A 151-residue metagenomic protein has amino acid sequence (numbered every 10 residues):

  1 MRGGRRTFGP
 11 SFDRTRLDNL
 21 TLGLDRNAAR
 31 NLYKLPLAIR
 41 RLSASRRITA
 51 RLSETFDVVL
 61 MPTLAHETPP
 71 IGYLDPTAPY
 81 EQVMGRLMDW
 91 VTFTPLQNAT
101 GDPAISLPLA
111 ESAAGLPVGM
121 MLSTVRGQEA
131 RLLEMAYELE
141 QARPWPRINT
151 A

Functional and structural regions predicted by a protein language model:
M1-A50, P62, H66, P108-L109 (+1 more regions): Short helix-loop capping/hinge segments that flank enzyme active sites or metal/cofactor-binding pockets
M1-R16, M88-V91, G127-Q141: Short, basic, helix/turn surface patches
L35-P36, T55, N98-A151: Structural helix-boundary/capping segments
I39, Q82-V83, V125: A generic secondary-structure micro-motif detector that highlights 1-2 residue hydrophobic/ambivalent hotspots embedded
R46, W90-F93: Tryptophan-centric aromatic hotspots in well-structured domains and transmembrane helices
D57-V59: Short, Asp-centered acidic motifs that coordinate Mg2+ and/or phosphate in catalytic or ligand-binding sites
E67-T68, E129: Short, acidic Gly/Pro/Ser/Thr-rich loop/turn segments
P69-V91: Short, surface-exposed loop/helix-turn segments at secondary-structure junctions that function as lids/hinges flanking
